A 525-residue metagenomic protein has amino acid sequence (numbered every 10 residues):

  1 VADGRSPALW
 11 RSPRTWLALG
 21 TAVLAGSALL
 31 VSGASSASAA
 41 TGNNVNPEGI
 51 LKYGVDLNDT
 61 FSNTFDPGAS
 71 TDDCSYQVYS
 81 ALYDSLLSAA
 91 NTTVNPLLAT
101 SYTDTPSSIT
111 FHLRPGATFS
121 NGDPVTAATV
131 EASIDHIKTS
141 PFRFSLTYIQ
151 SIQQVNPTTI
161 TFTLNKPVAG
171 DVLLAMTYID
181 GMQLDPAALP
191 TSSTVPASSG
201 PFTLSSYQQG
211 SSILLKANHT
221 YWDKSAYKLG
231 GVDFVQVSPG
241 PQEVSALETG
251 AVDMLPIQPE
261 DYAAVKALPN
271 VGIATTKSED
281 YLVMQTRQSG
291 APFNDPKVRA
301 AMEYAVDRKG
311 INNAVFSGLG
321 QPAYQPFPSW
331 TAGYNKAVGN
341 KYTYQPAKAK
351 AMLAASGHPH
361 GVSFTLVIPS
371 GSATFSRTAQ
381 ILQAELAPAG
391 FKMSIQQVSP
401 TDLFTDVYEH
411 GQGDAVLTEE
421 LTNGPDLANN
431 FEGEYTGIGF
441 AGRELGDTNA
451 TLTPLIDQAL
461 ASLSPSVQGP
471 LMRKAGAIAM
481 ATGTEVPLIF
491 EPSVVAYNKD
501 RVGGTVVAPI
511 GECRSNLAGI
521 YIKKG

Functional and structural regions predicted by a protein language model:
N46, T103, S108-T110, F144-P186 (+1 more regions): Surface-exposed binding/hinge segments that line and control ligand-binding clefts or catalytic entry sites
K52, T126-A132, P157-T163, G200-P201 (+6 more regions): Alpha-helical secondary-structure segments
G54-P106, A197-S198: N-terminal lobe/hinge region of extracytoplasmic solute-binding protein
D72, T92, M176-A226, G231-D233: Gly/Pro-rich hinge or "lid" segments in bacterial periplasmic/extracellular proteins
Q208, V306-G333, T374-Q383, Y408-G525: Detector for C-terminal structural segments
T220-V265, K392: Ligand-site clamp/hinge motif
Q321-A355, S372-F375: Structural transition elements
A354-T422, P465: Ligand/substrate-recognition segments at binding pockets and active sites
